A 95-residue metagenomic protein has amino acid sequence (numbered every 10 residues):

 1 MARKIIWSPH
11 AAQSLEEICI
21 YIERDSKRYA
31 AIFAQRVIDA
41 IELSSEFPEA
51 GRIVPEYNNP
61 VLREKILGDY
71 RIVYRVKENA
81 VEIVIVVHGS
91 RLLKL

Functional and structural regions predicted by a protein language model:
M1-R36: Arg/Lys-rich, positively charged N-terminal/basic patches that mediate binding to nucleic acids
A2, G51-V54, N59, V84 (+1 more regions): Generic secondary-structure boundary/loop-capping signal
C19, P48, I85-V87: Short, flexible helix/strand-to-coil boundary loops that buttress conserved ligand/catalytic motifs in alpha/beta
I22, Y29, P48-P55, K94: Secondary-structure transition/capping residues
R24, L67-L95: Enriched for short, Lys/Arg-rich terminal
S45: Short proline/glycine- and basic residue-enriched helix-capping loop/turn segments at helix->loop/beta transitions
E49-N79: Basic/aromatic recognition patch in beta-strand/loop cores that engages polyanionic ligands
